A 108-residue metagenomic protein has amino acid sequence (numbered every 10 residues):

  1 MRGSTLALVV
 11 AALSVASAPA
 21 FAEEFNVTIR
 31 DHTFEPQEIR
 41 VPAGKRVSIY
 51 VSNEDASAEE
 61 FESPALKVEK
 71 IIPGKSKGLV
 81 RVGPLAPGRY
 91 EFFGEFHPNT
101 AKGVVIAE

Functional and structural regions predicted by a protein language model:
M1-L8: Bacterial N-terminal signal peptides that target proteins for export
F21-G44: N-terminal edge beta-strand
N26, P73-E108: Extracellular/periplasmic metallocenter environments
R30-Q37, A65-K67, K75-V80: N-terminal post-signal-peptidase region of extra-cytosolic proteins
D31, V51-N53, F96: Non-cytosolic beta-sheet module surface loops
E38-S57, G78-L85, E91, A107: Beta-strand cores of secreted/periplasmic/IMS beta-sandwich domains, seen most often in copper-related folds
E54-G74: Histidine- and aromatic-enriched segments that form or immediately flank copper-ligand environments
